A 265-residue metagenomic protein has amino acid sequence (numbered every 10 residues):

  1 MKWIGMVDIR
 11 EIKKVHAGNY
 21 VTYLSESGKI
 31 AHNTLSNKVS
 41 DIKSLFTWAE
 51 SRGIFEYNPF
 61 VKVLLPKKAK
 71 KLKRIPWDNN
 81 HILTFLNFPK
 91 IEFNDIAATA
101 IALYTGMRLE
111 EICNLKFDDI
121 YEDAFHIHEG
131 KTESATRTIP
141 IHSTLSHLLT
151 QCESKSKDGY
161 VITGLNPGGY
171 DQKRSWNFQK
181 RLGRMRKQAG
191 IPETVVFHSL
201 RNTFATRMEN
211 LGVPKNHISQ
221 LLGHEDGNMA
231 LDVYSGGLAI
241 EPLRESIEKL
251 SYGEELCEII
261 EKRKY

Functional and structural regions predicted by a protein language model:
M1-G28, L45: Basic/aromatic-enriched alpha-helical hairpins
H32, S36-K38, S51, F55-Y57 (+2 more regions): Basic, Lys/Arg- and aromatic-enriched nucleic-acid-binding interface segment
P76, E129-E133, L222-Y252: Catalytic-site neighborhood detector that most strongly recognizes the C-terminal catalytic loop/helix of tyrosine
H81, T105, N114-Q151: Conserved tyrosine-mediated DNA breakage-rejoining catalytic core shared by Y-recombinases
A100, Y104, E111, S199-E225: C-terminal catalytic core of tyrosine-transesterase DNA break-rejoin enzymes
D119-E122, P192, V213-V233, E255-Y265: Short, polar N-cap/turn motifs at the start of nucleic acid-interacting alpha helices
H142-P192: Active-site/catalytic core of tyrosine-dependent DNA strand-transfer enzymes
Q151, K157, L165-G169, E241-Y265: C-terminal secondary-structure termini that scaffold catalytic or DNA-interacting sites
